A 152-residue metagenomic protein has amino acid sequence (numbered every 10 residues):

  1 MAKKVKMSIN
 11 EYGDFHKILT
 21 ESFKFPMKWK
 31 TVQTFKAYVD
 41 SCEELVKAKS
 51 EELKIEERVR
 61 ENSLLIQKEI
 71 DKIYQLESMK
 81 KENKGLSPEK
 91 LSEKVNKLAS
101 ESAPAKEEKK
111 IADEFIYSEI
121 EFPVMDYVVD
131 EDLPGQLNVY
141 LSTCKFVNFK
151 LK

Functional and structural regions predicted by a protein language model:
A2-K152: A composition-driven surface/loop motif
